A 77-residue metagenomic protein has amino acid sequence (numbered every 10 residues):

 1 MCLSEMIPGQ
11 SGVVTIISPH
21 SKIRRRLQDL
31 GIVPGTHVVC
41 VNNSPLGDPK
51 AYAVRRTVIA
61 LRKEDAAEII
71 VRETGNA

Functional and structural regions predicted by a protein language model:
M1-C2: Absolute protein N-terminus
I16-P19: A structural micro-motif recognizing beta-strand termini and the immediately following turn/loop segments
K22-R26: Short alpha-helix capping/helix-loop boundary micro-motifs
S44-A77: C-terminal structural segments of small proteins and small subunits
